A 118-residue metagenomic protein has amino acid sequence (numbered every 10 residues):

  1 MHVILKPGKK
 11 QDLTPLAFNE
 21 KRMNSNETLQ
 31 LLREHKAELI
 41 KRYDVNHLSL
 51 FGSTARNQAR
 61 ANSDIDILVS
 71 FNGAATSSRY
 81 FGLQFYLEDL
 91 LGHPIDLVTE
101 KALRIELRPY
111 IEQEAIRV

Functional and structural regions predicted by a protein language model:
M1-H47, A55-A61, N72-V118: Catalytic core of pol beta-like nucleotidyltransferases
L50: Conserved histidines in hydrophobic membrane contexts and catalytic metal-binding motifs
L68-S70: Short hydrophobic/aromatic beta-strand micro-patches that form the beta-sheet surface supporting nucleotide- or nucleic
